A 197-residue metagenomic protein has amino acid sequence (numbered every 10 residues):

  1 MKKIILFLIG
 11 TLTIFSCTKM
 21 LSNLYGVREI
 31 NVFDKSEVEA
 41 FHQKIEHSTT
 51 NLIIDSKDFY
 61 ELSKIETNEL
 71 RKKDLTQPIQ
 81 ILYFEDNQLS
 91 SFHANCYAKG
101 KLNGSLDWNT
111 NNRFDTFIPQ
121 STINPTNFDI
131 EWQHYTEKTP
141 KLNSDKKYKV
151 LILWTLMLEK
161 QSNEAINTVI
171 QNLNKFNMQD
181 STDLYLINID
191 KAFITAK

Functional and structural regions predicted by a protein language model:
M1-C17: Sec-dependent bacterial lipoprotein signal peptides
F7, R71, K141, N174-N177: Generic marker of residues within folded, mature protein domains
C17-K146: Non-globular targeting/processing and membrane-anchoring segments
I53-D58, D180-K197: Thiol-based oxidoreductase modules, predominantly thioredoxin-like and allied folds used for disulfide exchange
T76, Q171-L186: Structural alpha-beta junctions
Q88, M157-L158, K191: Short, glycine/serine-rich, charged loops/turns that create anion-binding and catalytic segments at active sites
Y97-A98, Q161-A165, F193-K197: Short, flexible/disordered intra-domain loops and linkers
T136-N172, Y185-I187: Short active-site neighborhood of thiol/selenol oxidoreductases, capturing the structured segment around
